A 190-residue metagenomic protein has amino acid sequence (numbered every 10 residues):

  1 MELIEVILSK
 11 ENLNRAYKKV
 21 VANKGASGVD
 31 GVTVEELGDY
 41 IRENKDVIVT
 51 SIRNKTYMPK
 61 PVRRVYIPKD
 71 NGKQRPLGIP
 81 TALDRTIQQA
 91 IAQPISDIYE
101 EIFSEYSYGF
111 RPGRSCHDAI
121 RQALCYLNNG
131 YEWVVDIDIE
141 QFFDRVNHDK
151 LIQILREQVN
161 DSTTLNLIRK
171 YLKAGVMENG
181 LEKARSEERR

Functional and structural regions predicted by a protein language model:
M1-R42: Non-catalytic, polymerase-adjacent accessory regions of viral genome-replication enzymes
E5, A22, A26, S96 (+2 more regions): Amphipathic alpha-helical interaction elements
V21-E35, P68-L77, S104-Y106: Glycine-/proline-rich flexible loop or hinge segments
D30, K45, I87-Q88, A92 (+4 more regions): Hydrophobic face of alpha-helices
G38-T50, V159: A short, contiguous, amphipathic alpha-helix enriched in charged residues
S51-Y66, D70, E105-Y106, F110-R114 (+1 more regions): Conserved polymerase palm-domain catalytic core
Q74-F103, S186-R190: Conserved pre-motif C helix in the palm subdomain of viral-like polymerases
